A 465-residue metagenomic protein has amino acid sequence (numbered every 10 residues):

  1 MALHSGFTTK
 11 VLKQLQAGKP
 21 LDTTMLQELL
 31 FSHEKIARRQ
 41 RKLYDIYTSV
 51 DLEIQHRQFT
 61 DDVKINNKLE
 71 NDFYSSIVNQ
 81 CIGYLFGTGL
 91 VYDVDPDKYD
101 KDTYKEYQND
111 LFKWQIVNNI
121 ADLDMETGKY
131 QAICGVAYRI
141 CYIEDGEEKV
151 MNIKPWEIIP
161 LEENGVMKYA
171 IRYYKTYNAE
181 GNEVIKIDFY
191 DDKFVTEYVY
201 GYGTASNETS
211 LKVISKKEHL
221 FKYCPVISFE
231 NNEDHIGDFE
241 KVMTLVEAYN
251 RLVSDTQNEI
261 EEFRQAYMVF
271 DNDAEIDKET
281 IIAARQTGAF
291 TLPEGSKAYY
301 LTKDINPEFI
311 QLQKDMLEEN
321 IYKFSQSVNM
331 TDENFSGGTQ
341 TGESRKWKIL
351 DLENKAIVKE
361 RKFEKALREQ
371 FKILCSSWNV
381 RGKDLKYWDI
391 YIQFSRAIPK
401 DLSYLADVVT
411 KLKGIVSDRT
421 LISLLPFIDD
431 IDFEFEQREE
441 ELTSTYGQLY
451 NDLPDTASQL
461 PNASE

Functional and structural regions predicted by a protein language model:
M1-K149, P454, N462-S464: Extended, helix-rich architectural segments
D22, I36-A37, V50, Y84 (+11 more regions): Short secondary-structure junctions and interdomain/linker hinges
E106, D122, L312, M316 (+1 more regions): Charged, alpha-helix-enriched surfaces in structured cytosolic catalytic cores of large nucleotide-utilizing machines
Y107-L111, A298-Y299, W347: A short, surface-exposed helix-loop junction/capping segment
M125-D234: Extended, regular secondary-structure scaffolds
K129, F239, Y300-Q311, I349 (+2 more regions): Short, charged/polar micro-motifs that form catalytic or ligand-binding hotspots
L211-S344: Extended, charged amphipathic alpha-helical segments
K278, M316-E465: C-terminal helix-loop subdomains that flank or include functional centers
